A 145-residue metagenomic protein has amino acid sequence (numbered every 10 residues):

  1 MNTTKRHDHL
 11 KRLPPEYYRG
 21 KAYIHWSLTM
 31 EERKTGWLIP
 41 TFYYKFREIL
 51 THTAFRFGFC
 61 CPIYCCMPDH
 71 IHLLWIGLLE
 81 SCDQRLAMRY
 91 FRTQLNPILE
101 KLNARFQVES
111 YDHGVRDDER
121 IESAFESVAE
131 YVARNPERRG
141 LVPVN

Functional and structural regions predicted by a protein language model:
M1-N145: Short catalytic/metal-binding and nucleic-acid-binding patches
